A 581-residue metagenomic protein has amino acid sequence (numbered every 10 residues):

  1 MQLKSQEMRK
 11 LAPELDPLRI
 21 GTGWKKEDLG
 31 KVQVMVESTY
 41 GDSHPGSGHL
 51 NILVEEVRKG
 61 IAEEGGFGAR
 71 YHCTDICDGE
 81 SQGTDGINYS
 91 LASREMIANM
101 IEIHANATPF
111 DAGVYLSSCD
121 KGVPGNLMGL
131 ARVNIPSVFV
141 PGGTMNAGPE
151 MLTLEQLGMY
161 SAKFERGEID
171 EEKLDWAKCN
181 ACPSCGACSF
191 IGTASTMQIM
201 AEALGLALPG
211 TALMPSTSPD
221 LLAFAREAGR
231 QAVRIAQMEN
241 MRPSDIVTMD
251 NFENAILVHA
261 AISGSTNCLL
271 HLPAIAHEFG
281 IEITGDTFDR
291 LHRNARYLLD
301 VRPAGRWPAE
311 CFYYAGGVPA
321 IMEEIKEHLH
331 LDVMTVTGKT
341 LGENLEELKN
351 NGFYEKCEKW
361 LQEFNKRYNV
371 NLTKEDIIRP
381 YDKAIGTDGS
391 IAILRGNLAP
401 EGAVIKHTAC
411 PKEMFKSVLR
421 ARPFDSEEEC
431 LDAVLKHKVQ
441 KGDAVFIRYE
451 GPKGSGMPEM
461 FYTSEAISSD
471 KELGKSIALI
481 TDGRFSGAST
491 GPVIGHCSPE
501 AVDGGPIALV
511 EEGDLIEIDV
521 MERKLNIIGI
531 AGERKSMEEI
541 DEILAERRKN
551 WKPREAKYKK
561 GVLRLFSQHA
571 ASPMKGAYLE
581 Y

Functional and structural regions predicted by a protein language model:
M1-G46, E55-C73, G79, D85-S90 (+5 more regions): Catalytic or ion-coupling anion/metal-binding cores of large enzyme and transporter domains
H49: Glycine-/small-residue-enriched capping loops at alpha/beta junctions
I52: Acidic/charged coordination and interface sites in well-structured regions
S90-N99: Glycine-rich, highly charged phosphate/nucleotide-binding loops
A105-N126, V138-P141: A short, small-residue-rich loop immediately preceding and capping a beta-strand
